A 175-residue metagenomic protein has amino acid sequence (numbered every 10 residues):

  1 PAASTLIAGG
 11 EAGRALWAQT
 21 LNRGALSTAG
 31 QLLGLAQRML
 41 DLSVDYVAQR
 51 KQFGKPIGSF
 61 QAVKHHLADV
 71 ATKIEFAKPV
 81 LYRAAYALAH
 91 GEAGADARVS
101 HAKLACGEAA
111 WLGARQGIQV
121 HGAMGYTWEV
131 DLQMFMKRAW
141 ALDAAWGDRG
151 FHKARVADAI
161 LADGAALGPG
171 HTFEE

Functional and structural regions predicted by a protein language model:
P1-A15: Long, acidic (Asp/Glu-rich), low-complexity accessory segments flanking structured domains
G10, Q19-E175: Alpha-helical interface subdomain recognition
